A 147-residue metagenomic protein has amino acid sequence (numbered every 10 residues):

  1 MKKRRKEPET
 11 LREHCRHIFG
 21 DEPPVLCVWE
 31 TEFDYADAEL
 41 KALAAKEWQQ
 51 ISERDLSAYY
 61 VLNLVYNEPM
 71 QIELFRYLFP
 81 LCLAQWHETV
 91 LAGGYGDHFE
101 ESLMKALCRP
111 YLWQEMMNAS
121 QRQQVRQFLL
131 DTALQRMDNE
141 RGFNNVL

Functional and structural regions predicted by a protein language model:
M1-I72, R76: Long, low-complexity, highly charged intrinsically disordered regions
V65-L147: Eukaryote-skewed repeat-based solenoidal scaffolds used as protein-protein interaction platforms, primarily
